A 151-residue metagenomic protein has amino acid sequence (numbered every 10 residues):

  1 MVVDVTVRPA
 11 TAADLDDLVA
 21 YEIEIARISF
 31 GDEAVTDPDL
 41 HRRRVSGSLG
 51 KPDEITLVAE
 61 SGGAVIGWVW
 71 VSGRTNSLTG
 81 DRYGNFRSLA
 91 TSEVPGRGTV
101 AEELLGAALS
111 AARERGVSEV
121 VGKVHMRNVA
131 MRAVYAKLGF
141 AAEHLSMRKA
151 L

Functional and structural regions predicted by a protein language model:
T6-A20, G31: A short beta-loop-alpha structural element at the N-terminal edge of CoA-dependent acyl/N-acetyltransferase catalytic
A26-V45: Conserved GNAT-fold acetyl-CoA-binding loop/helix
S46-V58, N85: A short helix-loop-beta-strand connector motif used in the catalytic cores of GNAT acetyltransferases and, in some
V58, A64-G73, A90: Conserved beta-strand in the GNAT
S88, R97-S110, A133-K137: Conserved acetyl-CoA-binding loop-helix of GNAT-fold acetyltransferases
E93, V121-M131, R148-A150: Conserved beta-strand-loop-alpha-helix junction that forms the acyl-donor binding cleft
E102, E114, M126-H144: Conserved active-site alpha-helix within GNAT-family acetyltransferase domains
A112-K123: Conserved GNAT acetyl-CoA-binding A-motif
